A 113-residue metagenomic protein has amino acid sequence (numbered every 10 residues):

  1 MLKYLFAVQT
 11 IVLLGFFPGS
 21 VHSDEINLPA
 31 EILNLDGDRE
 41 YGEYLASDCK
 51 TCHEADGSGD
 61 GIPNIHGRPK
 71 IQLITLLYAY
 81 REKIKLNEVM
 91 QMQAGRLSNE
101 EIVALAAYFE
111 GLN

Functional and structural regions predicted by a protein language model:
M1-Y4: Positively charged n-region of N-terminal signal peptides that target proteins for export
T10-I11, V21: Cleavable N-terminal signal peptides
H22-L45: Electrostatic cytochrome c docking/interface patches
D24, G95-N113: C-terminal capping alpha-helices of c-type cytochrome domains
R39, E43, S58-K85, Q91: Gly/Gly-Pro-rich "capping" loops immediately C-terminal to redox-active cysteine motifs in periplasmic/lumenal
G42, S47-D56, L105, F109: The canonical Cys-X-X-Cys-His
